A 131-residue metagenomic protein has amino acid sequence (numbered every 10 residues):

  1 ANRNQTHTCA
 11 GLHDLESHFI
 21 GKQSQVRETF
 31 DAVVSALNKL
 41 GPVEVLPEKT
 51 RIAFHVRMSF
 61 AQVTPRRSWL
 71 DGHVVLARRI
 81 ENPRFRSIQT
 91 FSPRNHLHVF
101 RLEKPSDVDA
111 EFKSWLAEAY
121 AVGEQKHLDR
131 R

Functional and structural regions predicted by a protein language model:
A1-R131: Charge-dense, helix-prone N-terminal extensions
